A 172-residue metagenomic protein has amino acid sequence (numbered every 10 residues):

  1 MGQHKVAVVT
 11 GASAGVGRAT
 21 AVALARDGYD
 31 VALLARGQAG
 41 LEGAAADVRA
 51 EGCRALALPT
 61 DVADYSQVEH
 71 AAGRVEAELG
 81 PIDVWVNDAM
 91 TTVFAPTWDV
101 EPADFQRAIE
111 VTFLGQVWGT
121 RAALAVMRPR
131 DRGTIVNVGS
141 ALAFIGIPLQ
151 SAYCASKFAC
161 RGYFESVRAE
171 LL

Functional and structural regions predicted by a protein language model:
S13-G15: Conserved glycine-rich cofactor-binding loop
D27-A44: Conserved glycine-rich Rossmann-like NAD(P)H-binding loop of the short-chain dehydrogenase/reductase
P59-H70, P102: The beta1-alpha1 cofactor-binding region of Rossmann-like NAD(H)/NADP(H)-dependent oxidoreductases
P96-T97, E101-I109: Substrate-binding pocket helix/loop in short-chain dehydrogenase/reductase
T97-W98, I145-S151: Active-site loop immediately N-terminal to the catalytic Tyr-X3-Lys motif of short-chain dehydrogenase/reductase
T120, S156: Active-site helix of classical SDR
S140: Residue(s) in the substrate-gating loop at a strand-loop-helix junction that position the organic substrate next
